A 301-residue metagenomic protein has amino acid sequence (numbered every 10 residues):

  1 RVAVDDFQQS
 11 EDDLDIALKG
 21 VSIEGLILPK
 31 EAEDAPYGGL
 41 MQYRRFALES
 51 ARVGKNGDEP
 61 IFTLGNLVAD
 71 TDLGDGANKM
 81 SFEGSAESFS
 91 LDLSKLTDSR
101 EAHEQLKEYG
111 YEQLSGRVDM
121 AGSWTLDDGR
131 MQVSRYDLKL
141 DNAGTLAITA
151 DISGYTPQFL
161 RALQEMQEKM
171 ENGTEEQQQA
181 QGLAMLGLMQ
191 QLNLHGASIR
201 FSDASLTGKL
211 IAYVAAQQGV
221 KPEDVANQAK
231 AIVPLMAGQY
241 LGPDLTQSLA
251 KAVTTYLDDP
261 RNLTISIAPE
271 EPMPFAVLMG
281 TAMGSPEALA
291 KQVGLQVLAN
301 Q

Functional and structural regions predicted by a protein language model:
R1-Q301: Glycine-rich, small/hydroxylated-residue low-complexity segments
